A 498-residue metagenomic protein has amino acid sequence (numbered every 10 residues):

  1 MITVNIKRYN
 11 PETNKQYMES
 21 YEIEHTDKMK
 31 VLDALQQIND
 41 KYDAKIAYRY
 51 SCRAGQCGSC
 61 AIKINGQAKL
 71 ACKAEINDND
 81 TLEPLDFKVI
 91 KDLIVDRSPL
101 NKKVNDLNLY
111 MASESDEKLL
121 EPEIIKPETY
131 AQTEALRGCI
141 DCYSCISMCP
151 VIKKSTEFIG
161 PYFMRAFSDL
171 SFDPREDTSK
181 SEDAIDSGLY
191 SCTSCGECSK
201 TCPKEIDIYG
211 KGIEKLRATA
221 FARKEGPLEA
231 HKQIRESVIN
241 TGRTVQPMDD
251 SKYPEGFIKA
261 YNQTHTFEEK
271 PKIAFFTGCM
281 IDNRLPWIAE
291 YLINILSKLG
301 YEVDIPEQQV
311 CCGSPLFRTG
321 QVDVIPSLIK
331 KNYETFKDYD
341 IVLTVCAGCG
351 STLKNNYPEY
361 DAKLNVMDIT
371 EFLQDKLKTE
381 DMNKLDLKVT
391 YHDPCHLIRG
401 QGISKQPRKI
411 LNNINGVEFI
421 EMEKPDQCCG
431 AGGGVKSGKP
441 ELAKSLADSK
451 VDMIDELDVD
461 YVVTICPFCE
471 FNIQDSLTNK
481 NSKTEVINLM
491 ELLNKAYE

Functional and structural regions predicted by a protein language model:
M1-V4, L387: Short structural boundary motif marking the start of a folded domain
M18-M29: Short, contiguous acidic and Ser/Thr-rich linear segments
M29-K41, L85-G242, S327, L373 (+3 more regions): Ferredoxin-type iron-sulfur electron-transfer modules in oxidoreductases and energy-metabolism complexes
C52, C57-C60, C72, C139-C145 (+9 more regions): Short cysteine clusters
K63-G66: Short strand-turn-strand beta-turns centered on an Asx-Gly dipeptide
C72, M280-N365, H396-E498: Cofactor-cradling patches in redox/metallo enzymes
T133-L136, D141, S171-V310, S314-Y357 (+1 more regions): Iron-sulfur-cluster electron-transfer modules
A274, T390, D460-V463: Conserved beta-strand elements of the Class I
